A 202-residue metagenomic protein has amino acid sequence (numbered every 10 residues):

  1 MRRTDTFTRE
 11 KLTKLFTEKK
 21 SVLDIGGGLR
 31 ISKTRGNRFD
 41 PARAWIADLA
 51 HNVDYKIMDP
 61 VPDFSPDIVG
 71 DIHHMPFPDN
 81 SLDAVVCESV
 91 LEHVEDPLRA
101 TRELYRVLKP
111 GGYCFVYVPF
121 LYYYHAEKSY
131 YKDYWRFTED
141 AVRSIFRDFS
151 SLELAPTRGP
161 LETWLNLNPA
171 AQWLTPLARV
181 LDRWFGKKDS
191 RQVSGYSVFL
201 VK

Functional and structural regions predicted by a protein language model:
M1-T17: Class I SAM-dependent methyltransferase Rossmann-like catalytic core, especially the SAM/SAH-binding loop
R3, T13, L91, D133 (+1 more regions): Short N-terminal micro-motifs specific to bacterial/archaeal maturation and metal-cluster initiation sites
L12, E88, L161-L165: Extended hydrophobic/Leu-rich segments
L12-F16, L49-A50, R143-F149: Alpha-helix C-terminal capping segments
K20-A126, D140-R143, V198-K202: Conserved SAM-binding loop
E95-Y105, K109, Y113-K202: S-adenosyl-L-methionine-dependent methyltransferase catalytic module, highlighting the catalytic core
